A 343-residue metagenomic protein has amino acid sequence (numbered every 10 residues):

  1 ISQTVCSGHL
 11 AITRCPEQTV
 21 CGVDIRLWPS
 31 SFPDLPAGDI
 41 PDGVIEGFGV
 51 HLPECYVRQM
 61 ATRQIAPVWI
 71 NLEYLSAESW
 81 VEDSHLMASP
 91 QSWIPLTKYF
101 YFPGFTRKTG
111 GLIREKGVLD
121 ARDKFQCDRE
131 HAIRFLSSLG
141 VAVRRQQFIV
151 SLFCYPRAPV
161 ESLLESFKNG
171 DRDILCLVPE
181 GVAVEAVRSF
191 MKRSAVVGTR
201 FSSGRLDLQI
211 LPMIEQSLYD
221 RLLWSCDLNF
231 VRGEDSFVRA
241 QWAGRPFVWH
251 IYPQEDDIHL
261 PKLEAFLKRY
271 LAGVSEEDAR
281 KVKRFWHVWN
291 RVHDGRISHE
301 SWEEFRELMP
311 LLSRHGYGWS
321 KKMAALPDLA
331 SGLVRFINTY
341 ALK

Functional and structural regions predicted by a protein language model:
T4-P95, G181: Active-site and donor-binding regions of nucleotide-sugar-utilizing enzymes
R26, I45, V68-I70, F100-P103 (+4 more regions): Hydrophobic/aromatic beta-strand patches that form the interior of the parallel beta-sheet core in alpha/beta enzyme
Q64-V68, R172-D173, R245: A short helix->loop->beta-strand "cap" motif at the edges of active sites that frequently abuts
E73-E161: A nucleotide-sugar donor-handling region in carbohydrate enzymes
A142-D220: Donor-nucleotide binding loops and adjacent catalytic segments primarily of GT-B fold Leloir glycosyltransferases
M213-K262: A donor-sugar binding/catalytic signature common to diverse glycosyltransferases and related nucleotide-sugar
K262-V274: Post-HExxH zinc-binding segment in Zn-dependent metallohydrolases
A272-K343: C-terminal amphipathic helix plus adjacent low-complexity, charged tail appended to glycosyltransferase catalytic
